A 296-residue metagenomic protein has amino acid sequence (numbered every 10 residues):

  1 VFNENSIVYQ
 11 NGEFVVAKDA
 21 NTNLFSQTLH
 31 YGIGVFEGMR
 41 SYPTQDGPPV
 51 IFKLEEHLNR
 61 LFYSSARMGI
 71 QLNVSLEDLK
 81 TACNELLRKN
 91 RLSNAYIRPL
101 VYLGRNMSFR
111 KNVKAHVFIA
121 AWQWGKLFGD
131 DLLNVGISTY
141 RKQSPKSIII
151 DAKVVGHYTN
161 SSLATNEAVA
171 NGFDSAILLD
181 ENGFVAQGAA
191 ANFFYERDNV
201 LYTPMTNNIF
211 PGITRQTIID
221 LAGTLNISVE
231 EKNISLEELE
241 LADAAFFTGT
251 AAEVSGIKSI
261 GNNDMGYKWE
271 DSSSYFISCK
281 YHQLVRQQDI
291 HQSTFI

Functional and structural regions predicted by a protein language model:
V1-E85, S108-I296: Helix-start/capping segments and mature chain N-termini
R88-A95, I227: Short secondary-structure junctions
Y102-M107: Short, internal active-site loops enriched in acidic
